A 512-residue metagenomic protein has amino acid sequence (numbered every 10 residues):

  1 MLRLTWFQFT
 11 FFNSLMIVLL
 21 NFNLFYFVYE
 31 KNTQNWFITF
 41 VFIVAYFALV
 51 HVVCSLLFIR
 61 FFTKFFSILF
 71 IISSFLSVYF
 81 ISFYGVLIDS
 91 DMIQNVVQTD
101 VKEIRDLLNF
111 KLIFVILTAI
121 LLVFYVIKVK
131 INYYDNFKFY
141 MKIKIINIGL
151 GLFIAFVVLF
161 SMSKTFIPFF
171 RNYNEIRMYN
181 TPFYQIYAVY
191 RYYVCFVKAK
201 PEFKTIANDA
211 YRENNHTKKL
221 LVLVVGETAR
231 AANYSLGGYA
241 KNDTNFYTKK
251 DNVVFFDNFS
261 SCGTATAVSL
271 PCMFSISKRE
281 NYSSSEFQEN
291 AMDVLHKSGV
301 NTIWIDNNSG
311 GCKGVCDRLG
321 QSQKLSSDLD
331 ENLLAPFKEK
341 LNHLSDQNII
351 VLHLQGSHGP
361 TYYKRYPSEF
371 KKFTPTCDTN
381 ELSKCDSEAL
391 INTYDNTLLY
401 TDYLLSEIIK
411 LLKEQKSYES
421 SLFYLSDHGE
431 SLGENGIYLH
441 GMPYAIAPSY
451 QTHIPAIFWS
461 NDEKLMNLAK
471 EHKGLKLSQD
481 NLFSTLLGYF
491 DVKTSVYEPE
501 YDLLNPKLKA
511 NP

Functional and structural regions predicted by a protein language model:
M1-M178: Transmembrane and membrane-interface helices of multi-pass, inner-membrane envelope-modifying transferases
L56-F65, Y84, V294-W304, N342-H343 (+4 more regions): Catalytic cores of PAPS-dependent sulfotransferases and nucleotide-sugar/CMP/GDP-dependent glycosyltransferases
S77, I146-I148, L152, E339 (+2 more regions): Extracellular glycan-modifying ectodomains
L159-L223, T228-D378, H453, S478-Q479 (+1 more regions): Active-site-proximal alpha/beta segments of enzymes that process anionic O-linked groups
G238-N242, Y418-E419, F423-D462, Y497-P499: Histidine-centered active-site microenvironments of extracellular/periplasmic hydrolases and transferases
Y282-F287, E388-L399, A445-T452, K464-L486 (+1 more regions): A short beta-strand-to-alpha-helix junction
A335, C377-L422, F458: A long, amphipathic alpha-helix that forms part of the scaffold/cap immediately adjacent to metal-dependent active
P367-A389, E463-N467: Flexible internal linker/loop segments at domain or repeat junctions
